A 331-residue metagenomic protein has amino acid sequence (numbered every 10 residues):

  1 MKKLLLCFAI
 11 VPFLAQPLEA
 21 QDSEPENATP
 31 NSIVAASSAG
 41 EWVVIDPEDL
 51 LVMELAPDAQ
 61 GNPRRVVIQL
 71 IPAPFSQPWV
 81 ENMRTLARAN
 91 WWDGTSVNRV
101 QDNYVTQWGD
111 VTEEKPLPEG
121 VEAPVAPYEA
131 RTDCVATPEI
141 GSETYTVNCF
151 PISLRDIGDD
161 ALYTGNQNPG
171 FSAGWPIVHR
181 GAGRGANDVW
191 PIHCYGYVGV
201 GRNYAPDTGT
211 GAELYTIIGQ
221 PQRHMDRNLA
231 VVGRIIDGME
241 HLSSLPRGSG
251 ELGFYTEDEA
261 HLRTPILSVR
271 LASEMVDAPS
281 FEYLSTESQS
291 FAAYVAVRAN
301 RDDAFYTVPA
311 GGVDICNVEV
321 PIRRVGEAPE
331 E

Functional and structural regions predicted by a protein language model:
M1-L4: Positively charged n-region of N-terminal signal peptides that target proteins for export
L6-C7, A20: Short amphipathic alpha-helical "recognition" segments used for binding
C7-F13: Bacterial N-terminal signal peptides
A15-P17: N-terminal signal peptide c-region/cleavage motif recognized by signal peptidases
A20-E331: Cross-family detector of peptidyl-prolyl cis-trans isomerase
